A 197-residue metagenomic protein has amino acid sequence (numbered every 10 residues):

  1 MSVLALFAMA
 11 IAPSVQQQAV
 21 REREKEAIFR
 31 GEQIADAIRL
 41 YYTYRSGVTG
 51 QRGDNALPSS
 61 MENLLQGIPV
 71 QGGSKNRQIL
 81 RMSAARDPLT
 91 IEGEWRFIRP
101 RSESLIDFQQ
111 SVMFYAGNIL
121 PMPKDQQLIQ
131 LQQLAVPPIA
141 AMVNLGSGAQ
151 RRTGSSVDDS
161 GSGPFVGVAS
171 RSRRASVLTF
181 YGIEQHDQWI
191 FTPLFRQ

Functional and structural regions predicted by a protein language model:
S2-R21: C-terminal juxtamembrane segment of a hydrophobic transmembrane alpha-helix
V20-G31: Membrane-proximal amphipathic alpha-helices that sit immediately adjacent to an N-terminal transmembrane/signal-anchor
R39-Q197: Low-complexity, acidic interaction segments enriched in glycine
